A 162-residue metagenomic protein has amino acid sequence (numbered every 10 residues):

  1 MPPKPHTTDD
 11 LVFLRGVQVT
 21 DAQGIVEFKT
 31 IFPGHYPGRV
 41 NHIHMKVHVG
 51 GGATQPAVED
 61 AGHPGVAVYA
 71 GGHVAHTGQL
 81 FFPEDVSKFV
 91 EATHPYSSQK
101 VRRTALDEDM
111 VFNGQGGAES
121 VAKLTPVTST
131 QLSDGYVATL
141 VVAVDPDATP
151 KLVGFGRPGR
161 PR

Functional and structural regions predicted by a protein language model:
M1-D107, D145-K151, F155-P158: Beta-strand-dominated extracellular/periplasmic modules and repeats in secreted or surface-exposed proteins
V111: Short conserved active-site loop signatures built around small residues
G117, A122-R162: C-terminal, well-folded lobe of enzymatic/effector domains
